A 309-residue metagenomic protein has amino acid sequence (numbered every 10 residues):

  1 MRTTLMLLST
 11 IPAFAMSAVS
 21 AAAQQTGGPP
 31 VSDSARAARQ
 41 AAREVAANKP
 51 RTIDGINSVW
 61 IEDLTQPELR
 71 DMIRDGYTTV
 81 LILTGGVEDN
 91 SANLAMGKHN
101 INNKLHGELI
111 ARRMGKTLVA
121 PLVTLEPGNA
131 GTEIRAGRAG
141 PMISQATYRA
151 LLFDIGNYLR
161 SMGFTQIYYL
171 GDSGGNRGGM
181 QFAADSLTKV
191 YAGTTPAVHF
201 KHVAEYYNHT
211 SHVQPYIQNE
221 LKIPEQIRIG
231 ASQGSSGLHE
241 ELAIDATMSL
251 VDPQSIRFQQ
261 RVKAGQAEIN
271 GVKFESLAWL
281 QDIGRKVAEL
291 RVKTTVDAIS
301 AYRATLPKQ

Functional and structural regions predicted by a protein language model:
M1-T4: Positively charged n-region of N-terminal signal peptides that target proteins for export
M6-A18: Bacterial N-terminal signal peptides
V19-A23: Sec/Tat signal peptide C-region and signal peptidase I cleavage site
Q24-Q166, D172-Q309: Extended, histidine- and acidic-residue-enriched regions that form the cofactor-binding/catalytic faces
